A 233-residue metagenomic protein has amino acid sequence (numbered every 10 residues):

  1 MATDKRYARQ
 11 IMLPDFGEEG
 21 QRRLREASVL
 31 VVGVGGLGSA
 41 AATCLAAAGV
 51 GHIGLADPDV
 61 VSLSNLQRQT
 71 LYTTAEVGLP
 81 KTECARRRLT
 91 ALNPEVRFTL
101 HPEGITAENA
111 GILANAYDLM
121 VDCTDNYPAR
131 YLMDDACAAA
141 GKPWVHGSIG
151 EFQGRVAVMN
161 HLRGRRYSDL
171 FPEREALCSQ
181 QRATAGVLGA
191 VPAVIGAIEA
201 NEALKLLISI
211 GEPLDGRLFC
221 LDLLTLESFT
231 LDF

Functional and structural regions predicted by a protein language model:
M1-F233: Adenine nucleotide-associated cytosolic modules
